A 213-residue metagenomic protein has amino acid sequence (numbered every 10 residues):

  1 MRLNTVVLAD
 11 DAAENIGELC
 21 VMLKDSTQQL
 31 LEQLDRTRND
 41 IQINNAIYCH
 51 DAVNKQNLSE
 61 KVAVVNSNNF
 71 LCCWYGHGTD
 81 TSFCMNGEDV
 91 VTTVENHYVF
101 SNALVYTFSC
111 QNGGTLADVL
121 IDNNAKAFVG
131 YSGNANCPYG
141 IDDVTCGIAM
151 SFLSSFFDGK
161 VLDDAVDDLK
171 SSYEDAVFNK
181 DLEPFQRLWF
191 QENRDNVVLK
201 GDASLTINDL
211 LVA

Functional and structural regions predicted by a protein language model:
M1-L71, Y75, T107: A domain-level signal for caspase-like cysteine endopeptidase catalytic cores and their zymogen-processing architecture
A12-N15, K55, H77-T81, C110-T115 (+1 more regions): Solvent-exposed loop/turn segments at secondary-structure junctions within structured extracellular/periplasmic domains
N15-V21, F83-N86, Y139-V144: Short, flexible/disordered intra-domain loops and linkers
T27-L31, S59-A63, V90-H97, A117-I121: Short amphipathic alpha-helical segments and helix-helix/interface helices
N68-N69, N102, A125: Local beta-strand N-terminus motif with an aromatic residue
G78-S101: A short, glycine/acidic-enriched catalytic loop
A103-S109: ADP-ribose/adenylate-binding Rossmann-like module
G113-A213: Active-site-proximal C-terminal subdomain of hydrolase catalytic domains
